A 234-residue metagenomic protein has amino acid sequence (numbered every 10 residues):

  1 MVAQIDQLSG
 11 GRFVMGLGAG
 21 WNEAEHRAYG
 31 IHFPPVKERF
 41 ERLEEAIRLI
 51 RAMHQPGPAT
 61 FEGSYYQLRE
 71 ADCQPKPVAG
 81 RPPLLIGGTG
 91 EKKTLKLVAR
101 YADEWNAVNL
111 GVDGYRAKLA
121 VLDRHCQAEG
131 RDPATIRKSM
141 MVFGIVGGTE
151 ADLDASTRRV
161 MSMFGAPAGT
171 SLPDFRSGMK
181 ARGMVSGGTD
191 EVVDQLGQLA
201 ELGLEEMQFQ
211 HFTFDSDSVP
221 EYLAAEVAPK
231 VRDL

Functional and structural regions predicted by a protein language model:
M1-L234: Active-site-adjacent structural elements that line small-molecule/cofactor binding pockets in enzymes
